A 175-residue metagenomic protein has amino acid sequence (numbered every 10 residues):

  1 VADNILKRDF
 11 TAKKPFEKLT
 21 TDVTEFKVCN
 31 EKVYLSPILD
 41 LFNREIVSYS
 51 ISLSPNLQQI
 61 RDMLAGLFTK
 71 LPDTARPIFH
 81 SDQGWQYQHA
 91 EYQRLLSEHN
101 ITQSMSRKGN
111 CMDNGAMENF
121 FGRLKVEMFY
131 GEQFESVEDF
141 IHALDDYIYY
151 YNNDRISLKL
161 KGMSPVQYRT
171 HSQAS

Functional and structural regions predicted by a protein language model:
V1-S175: Charged DNA-binding/catalytic regions of mobile-element recombinases
